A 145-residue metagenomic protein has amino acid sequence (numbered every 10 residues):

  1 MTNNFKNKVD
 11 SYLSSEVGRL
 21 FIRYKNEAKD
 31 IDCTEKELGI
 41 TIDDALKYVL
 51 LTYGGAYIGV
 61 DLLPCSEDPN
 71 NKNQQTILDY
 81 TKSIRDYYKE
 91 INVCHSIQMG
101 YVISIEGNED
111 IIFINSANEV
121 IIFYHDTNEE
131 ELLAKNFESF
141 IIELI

Functional and structural regions predicted by a protein language model:
M1-N108: A surface-exposed partner-binding patch
V9, A117, I141-L144: Prokaryotic Sec-type signal peptides and long signal-anchor helices with extended Leu/Ile/Val-rich h-regions
Y53, F113, F137-F140: Aromatic side chains
V93-H95, F113-S116: Short, surface-exposed loop and linker segments with low hydrophobicity and enrichment for Pro/Ser/Thr
G107, N115-N118: Short acidic-glycine loop/turn motifs at beta-strand connectors
E109-F113, T127-A134: Short, surface-exposed beta-strand/loop "edge" segments at domain boundaries and coil↔beta transitions
N118-H125: Short polybasic amphipathic segments
E130-I145: Compact, glycine/acidic-enriched structural inserts
